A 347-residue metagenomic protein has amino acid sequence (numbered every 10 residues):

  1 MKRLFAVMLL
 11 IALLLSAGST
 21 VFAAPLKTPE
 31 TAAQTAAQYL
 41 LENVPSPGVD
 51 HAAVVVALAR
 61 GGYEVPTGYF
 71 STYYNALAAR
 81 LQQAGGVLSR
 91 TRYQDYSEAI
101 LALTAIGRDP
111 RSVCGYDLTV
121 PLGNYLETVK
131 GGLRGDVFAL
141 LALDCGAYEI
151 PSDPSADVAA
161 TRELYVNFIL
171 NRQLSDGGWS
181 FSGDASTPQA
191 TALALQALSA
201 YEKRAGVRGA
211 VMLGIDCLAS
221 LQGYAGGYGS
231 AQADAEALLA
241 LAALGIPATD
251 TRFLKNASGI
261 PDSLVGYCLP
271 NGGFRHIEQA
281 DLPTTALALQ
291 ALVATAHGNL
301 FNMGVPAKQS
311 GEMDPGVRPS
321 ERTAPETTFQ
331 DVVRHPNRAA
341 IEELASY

Functional and structural regions predicted by a protein language model:
M1-L9: Positively charged n-region of N-terminal signal peptides that target proteins for export
M8-A17: Bacterial N-terminal signal peptides
V21-G48, L58-N75, L103-G123, D144-N167 (+3 more regions): Structural helix-adjacent loops and short alpha-helical linkers that scaffold large soluble proteins
A24-K27, R111, P261-V265, L269 (+2 more regions): Compact disulfide-stabilized, cysteine-rich extracellular microdomains and processed peptide cores in secreted proteins
Q38-P45, A79-S89, G123-T128, N167-S180 (+2 more regions): HEAT/HEAT-like alpha-solenoid repeats
N43-A53, V87-D95, T128-L133, G183-S186 (+2 more regions): Extracytoplasmic Gram-positive cell-surface binding/anchoring modules and repeats
P47-R60, T91-T104, G131-D144, S186-S199 (+2 more regions): Well-ordered alpha-helical segments within folded domains of soluble proteins
N124-Y125, I150-S155, S175, W179 (+5 more regions): Feature responds to low-complexity, polar/acidic, surface-exposed segments characteristic of secreted/exported proteins
